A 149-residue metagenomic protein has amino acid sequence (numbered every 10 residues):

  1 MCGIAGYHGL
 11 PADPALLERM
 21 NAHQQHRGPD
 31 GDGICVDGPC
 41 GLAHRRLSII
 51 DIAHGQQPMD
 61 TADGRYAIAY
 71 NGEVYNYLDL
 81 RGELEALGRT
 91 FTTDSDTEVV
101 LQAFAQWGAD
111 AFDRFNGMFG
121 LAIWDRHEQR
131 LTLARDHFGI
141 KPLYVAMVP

Functional and structural regions predicted by a protein language model:
M1-P149: N-terminus-centric sequence/structural signature that marks the extreme N-terminus and adjacent "lid/interface" module
